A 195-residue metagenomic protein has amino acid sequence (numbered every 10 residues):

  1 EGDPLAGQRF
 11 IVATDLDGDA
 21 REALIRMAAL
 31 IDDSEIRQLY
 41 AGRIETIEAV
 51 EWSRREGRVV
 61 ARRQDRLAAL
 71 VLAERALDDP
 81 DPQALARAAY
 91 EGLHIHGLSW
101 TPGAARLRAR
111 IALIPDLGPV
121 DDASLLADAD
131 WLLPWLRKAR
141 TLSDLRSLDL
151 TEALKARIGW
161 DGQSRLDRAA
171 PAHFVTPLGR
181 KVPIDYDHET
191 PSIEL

Functional and structural regions predicted by a protein language model:
E1, R9-H173, L195: Acidic, serine/threonine- and proline-rich low-complexity intrinsically disordered segments
F174, P183-L195: Long insertion/accessory domains within large nucleic-acid-processing enzymes
